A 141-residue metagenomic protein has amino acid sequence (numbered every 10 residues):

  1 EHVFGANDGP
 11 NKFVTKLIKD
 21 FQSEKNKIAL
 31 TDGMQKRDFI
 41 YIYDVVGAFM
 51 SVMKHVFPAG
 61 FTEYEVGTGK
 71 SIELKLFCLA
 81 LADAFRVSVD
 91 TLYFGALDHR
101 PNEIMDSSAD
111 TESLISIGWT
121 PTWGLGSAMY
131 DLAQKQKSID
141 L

Functional and structural regions predicted by a protein language model:
E1-F13, K36: Flexible, glycine-rich beta-alpha linker
F13-K16, A82-D83: Glycine-rich, phosphate-binding/catalytic loops in enzymes
K16-Q22: Activation segment of eukaryotic-like protein kinases
Q22-L141: C-terminal substrate-binding subdomain of Rossmann-fold SDR/epimerase-dehydratase oxidoreductases
